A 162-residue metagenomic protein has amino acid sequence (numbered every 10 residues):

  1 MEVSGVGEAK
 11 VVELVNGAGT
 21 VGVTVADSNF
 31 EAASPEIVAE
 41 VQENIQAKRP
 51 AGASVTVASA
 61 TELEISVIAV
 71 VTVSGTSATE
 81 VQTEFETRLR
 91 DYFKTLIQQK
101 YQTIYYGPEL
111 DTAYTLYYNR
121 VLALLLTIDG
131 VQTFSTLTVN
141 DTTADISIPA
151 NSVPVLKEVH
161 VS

Functional and structural regions predicted by a protein language model:
M1-Y114: Carbohydrate-recognition loop of C-type lectin domains
E86-S162: An aromatic-glycine-centered, glycine-rich loop/turn in mixed alpha/beta architecture
